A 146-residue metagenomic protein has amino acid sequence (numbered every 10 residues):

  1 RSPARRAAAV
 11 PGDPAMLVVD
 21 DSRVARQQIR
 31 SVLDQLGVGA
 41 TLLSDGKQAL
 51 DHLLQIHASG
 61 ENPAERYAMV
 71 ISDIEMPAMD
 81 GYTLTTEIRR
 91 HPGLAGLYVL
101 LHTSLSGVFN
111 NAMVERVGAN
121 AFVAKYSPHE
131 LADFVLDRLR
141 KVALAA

Functional and structural regions predicted by a protein language model:
R1-A7, L36: C-terminal catalytic ATP-binding subdomain
Q27-Q35: Charged docking surfaces used in two-component/phosphorelay signaling
D45-Q48, A68, D80-L84: Acidic catalytic/metal-coordinating carboxylates
D51-L54, Y82-A95: Short amphipathic alpha-helix used as the core "switch/output" element in two-component signaling
G60-I71: Active-site beta3 strand of CheY-like receiver
M76: Receiver (REC) domain active-site loop signature in two-component systems and cognate sites in sensor histidine kinases
T83, A95, L105-D137: Alpha4 helix (beta4-alpha4-beta5 surface) of REC/receiver domains from two-component response regulators
